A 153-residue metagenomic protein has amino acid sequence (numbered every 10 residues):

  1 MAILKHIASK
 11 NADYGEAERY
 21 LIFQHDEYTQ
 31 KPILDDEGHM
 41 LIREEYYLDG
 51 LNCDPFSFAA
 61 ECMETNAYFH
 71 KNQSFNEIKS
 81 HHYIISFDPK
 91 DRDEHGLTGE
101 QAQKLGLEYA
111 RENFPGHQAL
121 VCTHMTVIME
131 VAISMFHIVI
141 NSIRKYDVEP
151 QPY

Functional and structural regions predicted by a protein language model:
M1-Y153: N-terminal nicking endonuclease/strand-transfer module with a His-rich metal-binding environment and a catalytic Tyr
